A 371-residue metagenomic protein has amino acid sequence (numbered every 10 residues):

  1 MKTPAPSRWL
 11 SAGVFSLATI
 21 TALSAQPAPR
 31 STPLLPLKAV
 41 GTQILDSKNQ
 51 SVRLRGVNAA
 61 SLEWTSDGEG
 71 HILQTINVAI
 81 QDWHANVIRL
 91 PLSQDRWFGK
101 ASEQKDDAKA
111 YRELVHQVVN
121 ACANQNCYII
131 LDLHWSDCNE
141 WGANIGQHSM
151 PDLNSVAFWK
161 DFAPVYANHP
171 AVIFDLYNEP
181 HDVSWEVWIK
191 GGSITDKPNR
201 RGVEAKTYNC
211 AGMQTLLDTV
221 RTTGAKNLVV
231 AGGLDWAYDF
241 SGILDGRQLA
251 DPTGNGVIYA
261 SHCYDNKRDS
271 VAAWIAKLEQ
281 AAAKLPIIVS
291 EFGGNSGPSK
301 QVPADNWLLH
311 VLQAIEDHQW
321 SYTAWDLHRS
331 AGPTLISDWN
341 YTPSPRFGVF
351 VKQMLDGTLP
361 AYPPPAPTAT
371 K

Functional and structural regions predicted by a protein language model:
K2-G13: Bacterial N-terminal signal peptides that target proteins for export
S11-T21: Bacterial N-terminal signal peptides
Q26-V87, K105: N-terminal carbohydrate-binding accessory modules
P36, S61, L153-I173, Y177-S321 (+2 more regions): Extracellular glycoside hydrolase catalytic/binding regions
R55-Q74, D95-D107, Q147, N266-R268 (+2 more regions): Acidic/histidine-rich helix-loop elements that form or flank divalent-metal/phosphate-binding sites at the catalytic
W64, Q94-R112, D137-P151, E186-S193 (+2 more regions): Surface-exposed, active-site-proximal loop segments in enzymatic domains
H71-D137, V220-R221, W307-H318: Aromatic-lined substrate-binding rim segments of carbohydrate-active enzymes
A369-K371: Short, solvent-exposed mixed-charge patches
